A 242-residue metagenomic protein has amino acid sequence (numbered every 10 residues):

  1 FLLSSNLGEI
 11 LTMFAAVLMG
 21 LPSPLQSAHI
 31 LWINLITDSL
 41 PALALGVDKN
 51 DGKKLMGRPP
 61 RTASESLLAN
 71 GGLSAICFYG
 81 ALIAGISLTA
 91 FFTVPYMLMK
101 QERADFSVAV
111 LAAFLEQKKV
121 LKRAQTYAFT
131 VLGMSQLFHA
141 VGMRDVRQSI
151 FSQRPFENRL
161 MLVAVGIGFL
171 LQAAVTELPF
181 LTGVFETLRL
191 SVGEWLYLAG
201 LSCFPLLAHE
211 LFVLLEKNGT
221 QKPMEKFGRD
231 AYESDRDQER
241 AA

Functional and structural regions predicted by a protein language model:
F1-Q148: Membrane-embedded transport module
L3, G46, L68-N70, Y96-A242: C-terminal transmembrane module of polytopic membrane proteins
